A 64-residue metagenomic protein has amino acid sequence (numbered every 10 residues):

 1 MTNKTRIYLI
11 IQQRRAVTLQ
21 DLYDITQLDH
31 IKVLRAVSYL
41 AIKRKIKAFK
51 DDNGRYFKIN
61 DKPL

Functional and structural regions predicted by a protein language model:
M1-K4, T18, A48-L64: Short, cationic-aromatic polyanion-contact patches
T2-I25: Short amphipathic alpha-helical interface segments
L9-R14, H30, F49, K62-L64: Intrinsically disordered and other compositionally biased segments
L22, L34, D51-D52: Short loop/turn and capping residues at structural boundaries
L28-Y39: Short amphipathic alpha-helical interaction segments
R44: Glycine-centered, phosphate/nucleic-acid-interacting loop/turn motifs that mediate DNA/RNA or nucleotide
